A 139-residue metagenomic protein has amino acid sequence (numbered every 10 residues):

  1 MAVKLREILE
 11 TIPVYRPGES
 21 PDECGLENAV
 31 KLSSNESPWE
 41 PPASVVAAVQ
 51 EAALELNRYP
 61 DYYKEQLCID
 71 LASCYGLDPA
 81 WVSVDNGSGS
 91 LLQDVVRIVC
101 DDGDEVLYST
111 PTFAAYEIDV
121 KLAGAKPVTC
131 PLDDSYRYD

Functional and structural regions predicted by a protein language model:
M1-R58: N-terminal "arm"/small-domain region of PLP-dependent enzymes with the aminotransferase-like
N57-D139: Conserved core of the PLP fold type I
